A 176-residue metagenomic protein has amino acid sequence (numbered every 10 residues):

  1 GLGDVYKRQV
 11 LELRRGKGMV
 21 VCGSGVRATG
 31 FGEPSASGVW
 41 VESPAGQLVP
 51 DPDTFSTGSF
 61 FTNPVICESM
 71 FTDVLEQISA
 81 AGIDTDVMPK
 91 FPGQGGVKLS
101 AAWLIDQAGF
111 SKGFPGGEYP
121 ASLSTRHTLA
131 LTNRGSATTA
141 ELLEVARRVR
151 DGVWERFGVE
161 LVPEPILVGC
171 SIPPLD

Functional and structural regions predicted by a protein language model:
G1-Y6: Short, small-residue-biased leader/transition segments that mark boundaries at the very start of proteins
R8-V10: General membrane topology signal spanning transmembrane segments
L13-L175: Glycine-rich, charge-dense phosphate/pyrophosphate-binding loop(s) and the adjacent flexible "lid"/catalytic subdomain
